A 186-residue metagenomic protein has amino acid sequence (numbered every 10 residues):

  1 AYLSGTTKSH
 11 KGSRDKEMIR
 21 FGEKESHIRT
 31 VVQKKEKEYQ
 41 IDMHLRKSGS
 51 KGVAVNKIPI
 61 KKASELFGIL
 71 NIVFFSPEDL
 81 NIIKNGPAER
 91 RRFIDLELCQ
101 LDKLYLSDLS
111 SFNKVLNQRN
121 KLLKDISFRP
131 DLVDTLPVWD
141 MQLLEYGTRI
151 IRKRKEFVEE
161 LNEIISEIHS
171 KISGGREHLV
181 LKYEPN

Functional and structural regions predicted by a protein language model:
A1-Y2: Pre-Walker A-like glycine/lysine-rich segment at the N-terminus of P-loop NTPase domains
G5, L101-D102, L123, G147-I150 (+1 more regions): Short amphipathic alpha-helical interaction patches enriched in hydrophobic/aromatic residues with interspersed Lys/Arg
G5-I83, P87-E89, L98-L101, Y105 (+1 more regions): Nucleotide-state sensing region of NTPase/ATPase domains
S13-D15, G22, S127-N186: Conserved NTPase motor "head" modules and their coupling/switch loops across ABC/AAA+ ATPases, GTPases, and GHKL ATPases
F21, F67, F74-F75, F93 (+3 more regions): Phenylalanine-focused residue identity feature
I28, M43, V53, R119 (+2 more regions): Generic structural hydrophobic/aromatic packing signal, biased to beta-strands
R46, L122, H178-L179: Short alpha-helix boundary/capping motifs
N81-I83, A88-D134, M141: Long, charged N-terminal accessory/stalk domains
